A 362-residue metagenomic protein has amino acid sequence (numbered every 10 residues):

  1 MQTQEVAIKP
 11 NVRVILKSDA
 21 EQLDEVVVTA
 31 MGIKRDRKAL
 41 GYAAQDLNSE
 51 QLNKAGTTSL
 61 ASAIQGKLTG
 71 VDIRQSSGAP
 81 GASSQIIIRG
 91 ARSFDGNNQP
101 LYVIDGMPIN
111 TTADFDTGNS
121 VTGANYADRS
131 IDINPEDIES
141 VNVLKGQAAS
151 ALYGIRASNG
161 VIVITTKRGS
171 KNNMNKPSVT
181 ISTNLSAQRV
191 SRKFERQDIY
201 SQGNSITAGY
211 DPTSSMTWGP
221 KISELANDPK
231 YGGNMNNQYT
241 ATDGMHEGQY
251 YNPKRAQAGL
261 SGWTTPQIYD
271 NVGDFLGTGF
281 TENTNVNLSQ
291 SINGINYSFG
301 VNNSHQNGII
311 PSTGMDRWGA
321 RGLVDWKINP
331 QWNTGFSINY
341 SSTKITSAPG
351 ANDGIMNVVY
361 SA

Functional and structural regions predicted by a protein language model:
Q2-N53, A61, D105: Short, acidic, small-residue-rich periplasmic hinge/interaction motif at the N-terminus of Gram-negative outer-membrane
Q2-Q4, I33-R37, N53-K54, G70-R74 (+6 more regions): Short beta-strands and strand-coil junctions in structured, solvent-facing domains, enriched
V27-A55, G81-Q85, A113-A124, R192: N-terminal periplasmic "start-of-domain" segments of outer-membrane beta-barrel proteins
T57, Y126-A127, A157, T281 (+1 more regions): Membrane-spanning beta-strands of outer-membrane beta-barrel proteins
S62-T111, E139-S140, S150-S170: Extracytoplasmic beta-strand/coil segments of soluble accessory domains associated with Gram-negative outer-membrane
K67, A79-S84, F94-G96, P100 (+3 more regions): Residues embedded in well-ordered regular secondary structure
I133-A149, V161, T281-A348: Surface-exposed extracellular loop regions of Gram-negative outer-membrane beta-barrel proteins
T264-T265, T346-A362: Acidic/polar loop-and-plug regions of large Gram-negative outer-membrane beta-barrel proteins
